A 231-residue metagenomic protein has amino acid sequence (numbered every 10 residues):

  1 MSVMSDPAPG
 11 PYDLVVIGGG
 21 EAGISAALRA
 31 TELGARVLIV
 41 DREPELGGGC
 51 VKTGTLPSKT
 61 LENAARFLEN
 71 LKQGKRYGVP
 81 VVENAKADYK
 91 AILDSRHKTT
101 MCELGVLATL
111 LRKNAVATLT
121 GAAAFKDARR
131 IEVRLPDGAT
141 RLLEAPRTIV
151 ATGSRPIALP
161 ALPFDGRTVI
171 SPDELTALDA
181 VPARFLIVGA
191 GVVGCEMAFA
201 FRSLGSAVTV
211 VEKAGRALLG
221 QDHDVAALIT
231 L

Functional and structural regions predicted by a protein language model:
S2-Y12, E21, L28-A35, D41-V181 (+2 more regions): Glycine-rich flavin
G10-L14, A207-T209: A general secondary-structure boundary signal
G18-G19, A190: Active-site acidic-Proline motif in GNAT/NAT acetyltransferases
E21-A22, V193: Hydrophobic/small residue at the entry helix of a nucleotide-binding pocket
A26-T31, G194-A198: Small-residue (primarily alanine) positions within well-ordered alpha-helices, especially packing/interaction faces
D179-Q221: Rossmann-like NAD(P)H-binding beta-loop-alpha module
